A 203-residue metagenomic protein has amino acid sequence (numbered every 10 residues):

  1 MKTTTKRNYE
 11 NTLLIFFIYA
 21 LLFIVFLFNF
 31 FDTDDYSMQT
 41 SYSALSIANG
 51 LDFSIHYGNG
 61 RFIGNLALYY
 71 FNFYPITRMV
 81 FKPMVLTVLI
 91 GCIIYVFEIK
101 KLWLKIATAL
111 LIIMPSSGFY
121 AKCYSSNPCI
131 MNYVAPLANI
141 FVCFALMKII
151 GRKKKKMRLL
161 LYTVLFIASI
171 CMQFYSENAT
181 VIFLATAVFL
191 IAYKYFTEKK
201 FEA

Functional and structural regions predicted by a protein language model:
M1-L22: Start-transfer (signal-anchor) and selected internal transmembrane alpha helices of multi-pass inner/ER membrane
Y19-Y57, L68-Y69: Extracytoplasmic loop-helix module adjacent to an early transmembrane segment
F53-L86: Short hydrophobic/aromatic helix or loop-helix immediately within or flanking a transmembrane segment in polytopic
R61, L110-K148, S176: Membrane-interface micro-motifs in multi-pass membrane enzymes
V80-V88, I130-C143, L184-V188: Membrane-embedded alpha-helical segments of multi-pass membrane proteins, especially the transmembrane helices
P83-I106, V142: Transmembrane-helix motifs of polytopic, lipid-linked glycan transferases
L159-E177, F183-T186: Membrane-interface alpha helices of multi-pass inner-membrane proteins
I182-A203: Perimembrane helix-loop-helix junctions
